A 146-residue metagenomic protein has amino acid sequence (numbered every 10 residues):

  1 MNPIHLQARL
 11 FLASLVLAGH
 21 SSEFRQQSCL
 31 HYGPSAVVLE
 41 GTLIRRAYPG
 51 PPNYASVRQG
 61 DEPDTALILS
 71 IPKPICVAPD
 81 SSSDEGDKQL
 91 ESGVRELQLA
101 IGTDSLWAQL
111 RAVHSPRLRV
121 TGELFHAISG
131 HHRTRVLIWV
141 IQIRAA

Functional and structural regions predicted by a protein language model:
N2-L10: Bacterial N-terminal signal peptides that target proteins for export
R9-A18: Bacterial N-terminal signal peptides
S22-P34: Short boundary/loop segments of OB/S1/cold-shock single-stranded nucleic-acid-binding domains
P34-T65, G122: Structural detector for short beta-strands of small beta-barrel domains
E62-D64, I68-Q89: Mature extracytoplasmic domains of secretory-pathway proteins
D80-Q109: Beta-strand/loop nucleic-acid-binding surfaces
S105-V120: Short nucleic-acid-contacting surface segments enriched for D/E, G, S/T with interspersed K/R
I128-A146: OB-fold/S1-family single-stranded nucleic acid-binding modules
